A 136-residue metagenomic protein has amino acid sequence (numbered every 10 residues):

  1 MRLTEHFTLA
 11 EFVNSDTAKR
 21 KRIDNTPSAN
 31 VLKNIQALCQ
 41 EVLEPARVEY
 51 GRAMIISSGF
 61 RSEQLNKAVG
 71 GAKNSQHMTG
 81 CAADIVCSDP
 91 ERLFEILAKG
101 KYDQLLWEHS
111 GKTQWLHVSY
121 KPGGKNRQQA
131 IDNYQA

Functional and structural regions predicted by a protein language model:
M1-E49, G111, Y134-A136: Extracytoplasmic cell-surface/polysaccharide-interacting catalytic and binding patches
L3, K19, L65, N74 (+1 more regions): Glycine-rich, flexible loop/turn motifs
F7, E11-D16, Q64, V69 (+4 more regions): Solvent-exposed, flexible loop/coil residues
A18-R20, G59, K125: Intrinsically disordered, low-complexity sequence elements enriched in Ser/Thr/Gly/Pro
N25, R47-S57, A83-D89: A generic short-segment signal for beta-strand/edge and adjacent turn/coil regions
V31, I35-V42, R52, L65 (+3 more regions): Amphipathic alpha-helical interface surfaces
Q40-G70: Extended, low-complexity, intrinsically disordered C-terminal regulatory tails of eukaryotic serine/threonine kinases
N74, T79, A83, C87-A136: Catalytic cores and adjacent binding grooves of peptidoglycan-active enzymes
